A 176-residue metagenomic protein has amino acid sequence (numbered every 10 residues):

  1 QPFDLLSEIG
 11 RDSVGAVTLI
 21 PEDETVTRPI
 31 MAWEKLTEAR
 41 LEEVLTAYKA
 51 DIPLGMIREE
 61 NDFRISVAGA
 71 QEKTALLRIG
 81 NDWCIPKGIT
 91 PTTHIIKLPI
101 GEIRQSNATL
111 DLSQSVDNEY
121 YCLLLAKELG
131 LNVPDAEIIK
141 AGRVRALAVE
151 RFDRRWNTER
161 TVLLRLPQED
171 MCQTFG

Functional and structural regions predicted by a protein language model:
Q1-G176: Phosphate/dinucleotide-binding and metal-coordinating scaffold of catalytic cores in nucleotide-dependent enzymes
